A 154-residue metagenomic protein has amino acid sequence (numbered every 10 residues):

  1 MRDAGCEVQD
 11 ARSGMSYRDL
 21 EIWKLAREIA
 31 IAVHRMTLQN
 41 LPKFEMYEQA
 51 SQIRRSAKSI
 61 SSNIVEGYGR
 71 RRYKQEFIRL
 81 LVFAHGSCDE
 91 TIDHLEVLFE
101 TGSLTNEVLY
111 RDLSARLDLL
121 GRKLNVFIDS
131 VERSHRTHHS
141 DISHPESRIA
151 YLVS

Functional and structural regions predicted by a protein language model:
M1-S154: Amphipathic alpha-helical assembly/interaction segments
